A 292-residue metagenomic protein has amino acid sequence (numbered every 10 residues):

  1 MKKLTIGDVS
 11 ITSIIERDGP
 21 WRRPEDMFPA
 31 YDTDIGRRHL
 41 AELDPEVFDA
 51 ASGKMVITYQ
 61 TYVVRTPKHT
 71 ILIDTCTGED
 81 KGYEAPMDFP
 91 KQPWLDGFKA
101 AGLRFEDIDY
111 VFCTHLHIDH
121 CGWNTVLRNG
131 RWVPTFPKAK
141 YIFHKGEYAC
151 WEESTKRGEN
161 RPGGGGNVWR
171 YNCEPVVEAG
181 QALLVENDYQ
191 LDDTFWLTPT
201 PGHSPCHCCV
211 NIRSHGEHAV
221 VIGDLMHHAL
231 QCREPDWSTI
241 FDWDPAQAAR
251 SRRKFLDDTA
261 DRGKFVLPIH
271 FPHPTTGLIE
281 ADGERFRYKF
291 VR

Functional and structural regions predicted by a protein language model:
M1-K99, D107-Y110, E217-G223: Metallo-beta-lactamase
E16-R17, T75-G78, L116, G146-E147 (+3 more regions): Active-site metal-binding loops of divalent metal-dependent hydrolases
Q60-V64, H207-I212: Short beta-strand scaffold segments in enzyme catalytic cores
E84-A85, C121-R131, L278-I279: Metal-dependent catalytic neighborhoods of phosphoester/phosphodiester hydrolases
D88-D96, H215-R292: Cap/insert and terminal regions of metallo-dependent hydrolase folds
F89-L103, D107, T135-P199, Q247-G263: Metallo-beta-lactamase
I108-D119: Metallo-beta-lactamase
G122-W123, W196-C208: Active-site glycine- and acidic-residue-rich loops that bind and position anionic ligands or nucleotide-like cofactors
